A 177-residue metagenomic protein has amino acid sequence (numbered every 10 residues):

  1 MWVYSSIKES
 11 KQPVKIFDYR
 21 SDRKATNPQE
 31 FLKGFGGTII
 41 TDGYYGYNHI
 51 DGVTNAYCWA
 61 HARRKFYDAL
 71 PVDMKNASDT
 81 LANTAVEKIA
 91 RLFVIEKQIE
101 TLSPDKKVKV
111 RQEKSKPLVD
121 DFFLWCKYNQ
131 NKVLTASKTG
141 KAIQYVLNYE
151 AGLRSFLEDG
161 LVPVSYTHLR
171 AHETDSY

Functional and structural regions predicted by a protein language model:
M1, G36-I39, T54-Y57, R154 (+1 more regions): Beta-sheet entry/capping signal
M1-T41: RNase H-like nuclease fold core
V14, P28, Y47-I50, Y57 (+2 more regions): Short helix/loop capping segments that flank catalytic or ligand/cofactor-binding pockets
Y45, R64, E173: Short, glycine/acidic-enriched loop or turn micro-motifs at the edges of active sites
V53-T80, T84: Conserved beta-strand -> loop -> alpha-helix junction used to position metal-binding or nucleic-acid-contacting
K88-I143, L147-Y149: Long, amphipathic alpha-helical stalk/connector segments used for oligomerization, subunit docking, or mechanical
T167-T174: Conserved small/polar residues in nucleotide/adenosyl-binding loops
